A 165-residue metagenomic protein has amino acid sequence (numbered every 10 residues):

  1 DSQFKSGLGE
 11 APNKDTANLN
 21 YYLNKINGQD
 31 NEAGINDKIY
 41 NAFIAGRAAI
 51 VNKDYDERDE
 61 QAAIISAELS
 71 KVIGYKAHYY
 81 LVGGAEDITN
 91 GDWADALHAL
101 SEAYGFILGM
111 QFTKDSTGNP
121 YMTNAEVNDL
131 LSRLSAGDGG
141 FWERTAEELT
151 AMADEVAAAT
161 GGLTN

Functional and structural regions predicted by a protein language model:
D1-N165: Mature extracytoplasmic or organellar-lumen-exposed domains after removal of signal/transit peptides
